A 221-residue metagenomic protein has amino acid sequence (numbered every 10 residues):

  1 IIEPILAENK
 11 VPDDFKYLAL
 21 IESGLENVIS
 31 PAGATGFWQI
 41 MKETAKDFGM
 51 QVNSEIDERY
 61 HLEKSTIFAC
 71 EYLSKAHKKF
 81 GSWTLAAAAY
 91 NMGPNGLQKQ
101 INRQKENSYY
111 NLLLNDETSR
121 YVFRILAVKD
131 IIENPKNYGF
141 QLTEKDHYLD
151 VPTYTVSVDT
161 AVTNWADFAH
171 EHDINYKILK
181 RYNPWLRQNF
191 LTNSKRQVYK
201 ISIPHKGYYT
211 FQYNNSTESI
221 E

Functional and structural regions predicted by a protein language model:
I1, E8-N9, D47, V52-E55 (+3 more regions): Extracytoplasmic and endomembrane cell-envelope/extracellular-matrix remodeling and assembly machinery
I1-G24: Export/targeting segments at the very N-terminus of extracytoplasmic proteins
A19-I21, W38, A87, L179: Long, contiguous hydrophobic alpha-helical segments, chiefly transmembrane helices and signal peptides
E22, M41-T44, P94: Short, small-residue-rich loop/turn micro-motifs
G24-E26, R187: Short beta-turn/strand-loop junction motif enriched in small, turn-promoting residues
E26-I29, R59: Short beta-strand->loop
V28-G49: Short, surface-exposed glycine/acidic/tryptophan-bearing loops
